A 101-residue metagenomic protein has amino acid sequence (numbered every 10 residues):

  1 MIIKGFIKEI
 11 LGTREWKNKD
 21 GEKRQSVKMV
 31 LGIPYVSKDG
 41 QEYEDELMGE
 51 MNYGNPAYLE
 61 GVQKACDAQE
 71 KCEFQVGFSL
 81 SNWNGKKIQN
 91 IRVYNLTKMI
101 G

Functional and structural regions predicted by a protein language model:
M1-G101: Single-stranded nucleic acid-binding surfaces, predominantly the OB-fold ssDNA-binding core
